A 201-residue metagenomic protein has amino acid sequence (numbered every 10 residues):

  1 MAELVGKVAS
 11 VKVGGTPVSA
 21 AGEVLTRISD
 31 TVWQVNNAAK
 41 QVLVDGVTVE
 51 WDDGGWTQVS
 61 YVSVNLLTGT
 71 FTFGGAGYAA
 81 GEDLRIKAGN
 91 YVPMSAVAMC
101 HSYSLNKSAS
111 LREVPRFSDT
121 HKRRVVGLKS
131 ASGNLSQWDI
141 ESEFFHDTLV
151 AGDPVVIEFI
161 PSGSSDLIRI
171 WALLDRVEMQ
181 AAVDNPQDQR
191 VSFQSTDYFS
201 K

Functional and structural regions predicted by a protein language model:
M1-A21, Y61, R85-D139, S165-S192 (+1 more regions): Solvent-exposed edge beta-strands and adjacent loop segments that serve as assembly or binding interfaces
M1-D83, G89-M94: Extended beta-strand solenoid/passenger and fiber regions
E50, I86-A88, G152-D166: Short conserved beta-strand and strand-loop elements enriched in small hydrophobics with frequent Asp/Gly
L67-T68, H121, D147: Short alpha-helical interface patches
G77-Y78, D139-S142, Y198: Acidic glycine-/aspartate-rich tracts in secreted/extracellular proteins
Y78, L149-A151: Short, well-ordered loop/turn sites that connect or cap secondary structure elements
S142-L149: Short, conserved charged micro-motifs
S195: Residues on the solvent-exposed faces and adjacent turns of beta-rich solenoids used to engage binding targets
